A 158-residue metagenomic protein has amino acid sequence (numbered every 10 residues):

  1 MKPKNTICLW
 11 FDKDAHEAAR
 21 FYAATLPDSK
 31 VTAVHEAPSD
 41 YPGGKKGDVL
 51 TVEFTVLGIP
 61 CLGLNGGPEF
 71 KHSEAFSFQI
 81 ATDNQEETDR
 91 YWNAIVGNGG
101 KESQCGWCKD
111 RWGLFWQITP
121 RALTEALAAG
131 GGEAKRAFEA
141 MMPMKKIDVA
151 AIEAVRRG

Functional and structural regions predicted by a protein language model:
M1-P3, F70-H72: Short, flexible turn/loop "capping" segments at secondary-structure junctions
K4, D48, K101-S103: Short, small/polar residue-rich loop motifs at catalytic or cofactor-binding pockets
T6-C8, T51, S77-Q79: Short aromatic/hydrophobic contact patches that present stacked aromatics for nucleic-acid/ligand binding
L9-G58: Core segments of cupin and vicinal oxygen chelate
F11, T25, V56-P60, K71-H72 (+4 more regions): Vicinal oxygen chelate
Y41-G43, E74, R157-G158: A charge-rich, low-complexity, intrinsically flexible signal that marks solvent-exposed coils, linkers, repeats
A134-G158: Acidic/histidine-enriched, glycine/proline-rich intrinsically disordered or flexible terminal extensions
